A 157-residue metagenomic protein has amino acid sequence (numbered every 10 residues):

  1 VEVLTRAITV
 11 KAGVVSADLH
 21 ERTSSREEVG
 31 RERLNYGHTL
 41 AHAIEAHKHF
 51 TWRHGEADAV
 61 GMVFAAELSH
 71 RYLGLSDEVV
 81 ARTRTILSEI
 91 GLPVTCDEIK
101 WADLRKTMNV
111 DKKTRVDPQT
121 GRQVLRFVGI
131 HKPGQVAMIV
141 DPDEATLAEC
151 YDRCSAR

Functional and structural regions predicted by a protein language model:
V1-A102: Active-site segments that bind and position negatively charged phosphate/pyrophosphate groups
G74-R157: C-terminal charged capping/lid subdomain of soluble metabolic enzymes
